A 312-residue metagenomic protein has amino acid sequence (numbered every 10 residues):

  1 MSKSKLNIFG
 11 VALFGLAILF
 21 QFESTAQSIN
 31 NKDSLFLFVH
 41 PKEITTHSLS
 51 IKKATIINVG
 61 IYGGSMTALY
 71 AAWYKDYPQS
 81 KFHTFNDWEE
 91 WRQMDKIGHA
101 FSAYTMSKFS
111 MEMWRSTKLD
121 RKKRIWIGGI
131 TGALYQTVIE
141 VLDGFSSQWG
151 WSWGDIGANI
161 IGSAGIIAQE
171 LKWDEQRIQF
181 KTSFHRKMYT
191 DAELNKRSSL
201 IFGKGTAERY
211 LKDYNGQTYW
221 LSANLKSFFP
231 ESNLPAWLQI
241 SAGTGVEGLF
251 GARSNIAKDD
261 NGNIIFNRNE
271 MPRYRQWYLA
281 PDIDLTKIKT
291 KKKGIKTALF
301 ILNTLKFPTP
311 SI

Functional and structural regions predicted by a protein language model:
M1-I29: Bacterial Sec-dependent N-terminal signal peptides
L19-K96, A100-S107, M111-L119, S254-K258 (+1 more regions): N-terminal targeting leaders of membrane proteins
T45-I51, R115-I127, A168-I178, F228-L238 (+1 more regions): Short loop/turn motifs that connect adjacent beta-strands in outer-membrane beta-barrel proteins
I61-S65, R124-G144, N159-S163: Small-polar-interrupted transmembrane alpha-helices in polytopic inner-membrane proteins
H99-M106, D143-E170, Y278: Alpha-helical transmembrane segments that form the membrane-embedded catalytic/substrate-binding core of multi-pass
T131, Y135, I178-F180, A236-A242 (+1 more regions): Transmembrane beta-strands of outer-membrane beta-barrel proteins
A164-G165, Y219-L225, L279-L285: Residues on the lipid-exposed face of transmembrane beta-strands in outer-membrane beta-barrel proteins
D213-Y219, A236, R273-L279: Residues that define the transmembrane beta-barrel architecture of outer-membrane proteins
